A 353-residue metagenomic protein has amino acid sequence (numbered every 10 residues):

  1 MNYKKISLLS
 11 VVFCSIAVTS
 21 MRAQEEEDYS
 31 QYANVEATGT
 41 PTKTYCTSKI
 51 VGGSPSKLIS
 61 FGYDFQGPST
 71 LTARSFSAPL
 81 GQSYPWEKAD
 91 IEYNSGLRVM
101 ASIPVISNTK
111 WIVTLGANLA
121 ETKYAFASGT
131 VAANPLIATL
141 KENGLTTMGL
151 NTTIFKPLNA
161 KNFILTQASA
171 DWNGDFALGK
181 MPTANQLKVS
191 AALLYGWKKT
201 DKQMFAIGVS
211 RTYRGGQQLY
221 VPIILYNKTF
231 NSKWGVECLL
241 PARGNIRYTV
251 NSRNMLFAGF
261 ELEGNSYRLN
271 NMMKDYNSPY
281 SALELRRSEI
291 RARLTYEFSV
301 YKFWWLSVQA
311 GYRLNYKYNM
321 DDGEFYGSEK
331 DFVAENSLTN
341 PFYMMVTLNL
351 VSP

Functional and structural regions predicted by a protein language model:
M1-G53, S352-P353: Cleavable N-terminal export/targeting peptides
E27-F163, Q167-K180, K188: Transmembrane beta-barrel domains of bacterial outer-membrane proteins
G53-I59, T109-L115, A160-T166, D201-F205 (+4 more regions): Outer-envelope beta-barrel architecture signal
K57, Y93-V99, T146-T152, W172 (+5 more regions): Hydrophobic, lipid-facing positions within transmembrane beta-strands of outer-membrane proteins
Y63-S69, A117-A125, A170-F176, V209-G215 (+5 more regions): Transmembrane beta-strands of outer-membrane beta-barrel pores
E87-S95, L140-T146, T183-L187, G216-Q218 (+3 more regions): Short sequence motifs at beta-strands and strand-loop junctions characteristic of Gram-negative outer-membrane
A101-V105, T152-K156, W197, K228 (+5 more regions): Residue-level signature of outer-membrane beta-barrel architecture
I224-N227, Y296-K302, L306, S337-P353: Outer-membrane beta-barrel "beta-signal"
